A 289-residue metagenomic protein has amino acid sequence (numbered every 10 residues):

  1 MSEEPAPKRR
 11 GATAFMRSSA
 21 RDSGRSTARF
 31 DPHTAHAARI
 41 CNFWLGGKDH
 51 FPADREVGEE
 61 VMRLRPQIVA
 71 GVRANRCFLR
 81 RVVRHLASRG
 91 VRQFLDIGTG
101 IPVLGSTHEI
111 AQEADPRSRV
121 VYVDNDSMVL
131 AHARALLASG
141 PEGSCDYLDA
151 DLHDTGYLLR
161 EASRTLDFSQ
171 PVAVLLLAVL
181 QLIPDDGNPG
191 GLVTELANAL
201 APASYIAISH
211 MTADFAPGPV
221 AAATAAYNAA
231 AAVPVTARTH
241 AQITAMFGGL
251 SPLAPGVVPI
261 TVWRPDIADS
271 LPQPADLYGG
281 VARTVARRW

Functional and structural regions predicted by a protein language model:
M1-A150, T155-G156, R160-F168, D276: Rossmann-like AdoMet
D146-L148, V172-L176, L192-V193, A199-M211: Conserved beta-strand signature within the Rossmann-like core of class I S-adenosyl-L-methionine
L152-H153, A162-G190, L196: A short SAM/SAH-binding and catalytic strip from SAM-dependent methyltransferases
D167, A201, G248: Short conserved AdoMet
V179-L182, M211-F215: Short "lid" loop at the C-terminus of a central beta-strand within the Rossmann-like core of SAM-dependent
P217-A232: Short, glycine-/aromatic-enriched active-site segment of Class I SAM-dependent methyltransferases
P234-V257: Short alpha-helix
G256-W289: Core SAM-dependent methyltransferase catalytic element
